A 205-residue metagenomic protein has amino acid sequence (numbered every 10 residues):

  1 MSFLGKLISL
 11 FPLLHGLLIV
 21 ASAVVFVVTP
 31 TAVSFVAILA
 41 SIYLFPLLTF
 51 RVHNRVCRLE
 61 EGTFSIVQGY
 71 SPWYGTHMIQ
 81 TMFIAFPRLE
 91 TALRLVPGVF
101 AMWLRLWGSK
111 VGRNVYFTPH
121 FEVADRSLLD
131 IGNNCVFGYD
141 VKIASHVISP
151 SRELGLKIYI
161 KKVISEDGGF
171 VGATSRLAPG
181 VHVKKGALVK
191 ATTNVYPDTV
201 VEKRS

Functional and structural regions predicted by a protein language model:
M1-W107: Terminal amphipathic alpha-helical/low-complexity segments used for targeting or macromolecular assembly
W103-S205: Structural signal for interior beta-strand "rungs" in well-ordered beta-sheet cores of soluble enzyme domains
